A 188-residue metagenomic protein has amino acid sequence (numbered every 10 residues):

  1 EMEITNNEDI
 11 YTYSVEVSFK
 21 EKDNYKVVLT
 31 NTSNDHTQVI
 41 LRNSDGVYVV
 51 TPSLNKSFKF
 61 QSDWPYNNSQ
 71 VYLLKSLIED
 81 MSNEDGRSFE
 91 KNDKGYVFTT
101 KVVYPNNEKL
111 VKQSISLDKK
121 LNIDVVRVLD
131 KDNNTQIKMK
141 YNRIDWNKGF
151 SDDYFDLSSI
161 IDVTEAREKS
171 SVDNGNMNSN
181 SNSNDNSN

Functional and structural regions predicted by a protein language model:
E1-I10, N24-V27: A short, Trp-centered hydrophobic/proline-enriched beta-strand micro-motif
N6-D9, N34, Y104-K109: Short, cysteine-centered beta-strand-loop-beta hairpins and adjacent loop/turn segments enriched in charged/polar
V15-K20, V39-I40, D85-K91, I115-S116: Short, exposed beta-strand/loop patches in secreted or surface proteins that constitute
E16-Y72, N134-I137: An acidic-aromatic
V28, K91-I161: Gly/Pro-enriched, hydrophobic low-complexity segments that function as extracytoplasmic propeptides/linkers
T32, S53-L54, Y72-M81, D152-A166: Short, surface-exposed secondary-structure junctions/capping segments
N43-N107: Flexible, processing/modification-adjacent segments and terminal tails in exported/periplasmic/extracellular proteins
W146-N188: Extracytoplasmic/luminal low-complexity segments enriched in Pro/Gly and acidic/polar residues that act as flexible
